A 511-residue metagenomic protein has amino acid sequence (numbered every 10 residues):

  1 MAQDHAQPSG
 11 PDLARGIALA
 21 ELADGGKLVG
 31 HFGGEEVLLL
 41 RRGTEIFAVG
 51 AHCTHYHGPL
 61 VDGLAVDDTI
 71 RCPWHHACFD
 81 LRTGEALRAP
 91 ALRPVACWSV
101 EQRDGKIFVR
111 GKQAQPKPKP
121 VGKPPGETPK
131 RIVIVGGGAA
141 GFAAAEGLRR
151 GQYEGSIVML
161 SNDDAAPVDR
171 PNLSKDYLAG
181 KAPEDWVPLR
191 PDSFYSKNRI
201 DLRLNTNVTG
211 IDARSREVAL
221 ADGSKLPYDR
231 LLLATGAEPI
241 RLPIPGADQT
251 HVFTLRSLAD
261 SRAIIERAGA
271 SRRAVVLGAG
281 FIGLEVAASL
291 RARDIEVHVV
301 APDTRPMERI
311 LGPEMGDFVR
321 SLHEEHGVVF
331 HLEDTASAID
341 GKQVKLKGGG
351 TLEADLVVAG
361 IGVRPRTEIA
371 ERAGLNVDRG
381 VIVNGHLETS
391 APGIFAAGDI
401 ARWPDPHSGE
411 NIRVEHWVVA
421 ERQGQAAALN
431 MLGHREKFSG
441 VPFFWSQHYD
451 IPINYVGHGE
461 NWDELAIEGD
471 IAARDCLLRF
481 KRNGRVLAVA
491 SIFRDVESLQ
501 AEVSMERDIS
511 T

Functional and structural regions predicted by a protein language model:
M1-V66, E101-A114: N-terminal pre-ligand scaffold of iron-sulfur
F32, E154, R190-L220, K225-L226 (+1 more regions): A Rossmann-like FAD-binding core segment of flavoenzymes
L60, P73, R82-K106, R110-V133 (+7 more regions): FAD-binding core/adjacent interface of flavoenzyme oxidoreductases
T128-D201, I240, A287-I310, Q500: Beta1-alpha1 glycine-rich phosphate/pyrophosphate-binding loop at the start of Rossmann-like nucleotide-binding domains
T128-V133, I400-V496: Mid-to-C-terminal Rossmann-like scaffold of FAD/NAD(P)H-dependent oxidoreductases
G136-A140, R256-S257, G278-G280: Glycine-rich Rossmann-fold phosphate-binding loop(s) that bind the pyrophosphate of adenine dinucleotide cofactors
D164-A165, P171-P188, R262, S271-R273 (+3 more regions): Rossmann-like dinucleotide-binding cores of NAD(P)H-dependent redox enzymes
D248-G269, K342-K345, G350-A426: FAD-site-proximal beta/loop scaffold in flavoenzymes
